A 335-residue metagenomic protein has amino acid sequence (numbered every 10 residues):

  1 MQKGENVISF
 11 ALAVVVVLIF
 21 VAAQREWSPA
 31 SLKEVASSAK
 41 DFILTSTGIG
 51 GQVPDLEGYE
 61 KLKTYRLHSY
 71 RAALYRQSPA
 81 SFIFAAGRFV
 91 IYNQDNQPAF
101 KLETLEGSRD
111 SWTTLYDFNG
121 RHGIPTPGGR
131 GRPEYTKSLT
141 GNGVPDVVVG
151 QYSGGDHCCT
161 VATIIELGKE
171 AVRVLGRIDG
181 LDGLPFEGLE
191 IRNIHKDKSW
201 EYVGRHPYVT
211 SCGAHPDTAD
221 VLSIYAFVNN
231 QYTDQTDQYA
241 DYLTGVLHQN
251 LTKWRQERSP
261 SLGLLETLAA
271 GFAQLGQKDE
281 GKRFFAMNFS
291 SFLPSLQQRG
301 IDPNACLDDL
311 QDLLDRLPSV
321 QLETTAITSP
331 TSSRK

Functional and structural regions predicted by a protein language model:
M1-A13: N-terminal Sec-pathway targeting helices
L12-F20: Core hydrophobic alpha-helical membrane-spanning segments
V21-V35: Hydrophobic single-pass membrane-insertion segments
E34-K335: Beta-propeller-forming repeat regions
